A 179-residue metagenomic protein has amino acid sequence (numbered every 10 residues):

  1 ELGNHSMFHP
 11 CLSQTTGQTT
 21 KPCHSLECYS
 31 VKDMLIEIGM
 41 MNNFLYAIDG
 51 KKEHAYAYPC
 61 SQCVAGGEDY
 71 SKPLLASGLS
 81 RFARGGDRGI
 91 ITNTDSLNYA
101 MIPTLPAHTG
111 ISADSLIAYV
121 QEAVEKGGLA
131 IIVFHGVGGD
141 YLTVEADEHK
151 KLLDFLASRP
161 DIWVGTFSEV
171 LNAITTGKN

Functional and structural regions predicted by a protein language model:
E1-E68, A76-R81, G86-P103, V133-G139: Metal-dependent polysaccharide deacetylase catalytic core of the NodB/CE4 family, i.e., the active-site-bearing domain
C28-L35, G110-A113, T143-A146, K150: Non-membrane alpha-helical structural segments and their capping/turn regions in soluble enzymes
Y46, L75-L97, I117, Q121-E125 (+1 more regions): C-terminal domain-boundary segment and adjacent tail
G50-K52, A113, G128: Generic detection of intrinsically disordered/low-complexity segments and helix-coil linkers/edges
E68, A113-I117: Structural motif corresponding to alpha-helix initiation and N-cap regions
L105-T109: Extracellular glycoside hydrolase catalytic/binding regions
